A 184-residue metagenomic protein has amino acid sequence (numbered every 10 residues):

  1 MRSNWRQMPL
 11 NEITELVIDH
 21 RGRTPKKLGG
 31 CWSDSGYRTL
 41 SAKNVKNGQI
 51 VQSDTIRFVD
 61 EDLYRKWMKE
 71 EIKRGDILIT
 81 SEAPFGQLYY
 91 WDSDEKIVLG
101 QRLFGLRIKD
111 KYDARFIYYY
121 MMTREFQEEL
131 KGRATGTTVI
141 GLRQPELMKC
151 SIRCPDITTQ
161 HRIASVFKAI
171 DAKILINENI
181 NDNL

Functional and structural regions predicted by a protein language model:
M1, L28, T55, L63 (+2 more regions): Residues marking the start of alpha-helices
M1-R23, K149-N183: Non-catalytic DNA-recognition/assembly elements of restriction-modification systems
R6, S35-R38, T55, R102: A generic secondary-structure signal marking the coil-to-beta-strand transition
Q7-G30, K43-R74: Sequence-specific dsDNA recognition surfaces
S41-A42, F58-F126, R143: A short beta-sheet element
V45-K46, A83-F85, T135-G136: Short glycine-enriched loops at secondary-structure junctions
S81, I97-F104, R115, T135-A164: A short glycine-rich beta-alpha junction/loop motif
